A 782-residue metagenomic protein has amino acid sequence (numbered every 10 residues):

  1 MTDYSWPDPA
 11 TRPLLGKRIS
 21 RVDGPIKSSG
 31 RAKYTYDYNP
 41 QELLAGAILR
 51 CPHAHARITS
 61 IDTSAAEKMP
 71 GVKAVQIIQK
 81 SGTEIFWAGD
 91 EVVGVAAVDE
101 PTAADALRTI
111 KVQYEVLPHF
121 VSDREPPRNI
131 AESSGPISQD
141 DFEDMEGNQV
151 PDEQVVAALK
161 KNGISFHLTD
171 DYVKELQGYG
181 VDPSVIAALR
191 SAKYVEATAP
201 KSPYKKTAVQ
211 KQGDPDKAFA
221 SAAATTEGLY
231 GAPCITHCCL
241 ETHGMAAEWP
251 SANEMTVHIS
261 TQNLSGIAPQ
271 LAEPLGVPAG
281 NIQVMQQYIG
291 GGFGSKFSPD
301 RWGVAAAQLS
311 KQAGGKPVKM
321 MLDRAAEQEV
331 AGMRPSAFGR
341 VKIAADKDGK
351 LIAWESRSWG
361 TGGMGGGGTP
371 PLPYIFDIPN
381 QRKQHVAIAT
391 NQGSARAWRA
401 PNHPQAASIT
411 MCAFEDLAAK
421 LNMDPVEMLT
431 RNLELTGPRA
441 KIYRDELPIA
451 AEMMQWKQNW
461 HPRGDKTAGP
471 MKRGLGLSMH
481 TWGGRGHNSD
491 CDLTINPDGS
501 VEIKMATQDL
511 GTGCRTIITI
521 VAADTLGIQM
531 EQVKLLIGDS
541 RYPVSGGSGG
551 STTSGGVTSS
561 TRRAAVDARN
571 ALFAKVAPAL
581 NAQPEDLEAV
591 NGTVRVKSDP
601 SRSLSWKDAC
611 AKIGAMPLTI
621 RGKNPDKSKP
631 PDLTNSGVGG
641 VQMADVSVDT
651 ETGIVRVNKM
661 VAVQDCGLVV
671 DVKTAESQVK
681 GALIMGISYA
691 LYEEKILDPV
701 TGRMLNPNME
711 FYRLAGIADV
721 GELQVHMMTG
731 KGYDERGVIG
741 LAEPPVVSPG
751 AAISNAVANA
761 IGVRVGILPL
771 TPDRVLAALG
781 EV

Functional and structural regions predicted by a protein language model:
M1-G135, A157, E196-V663, V720-E722 (+3 more regions): Structural alpha/beta core scaffold segments of enzyme domains
T109, K673-S677: Short Gly/aromatic-enriched secondary-structure transition segments
G135-E196: General marker for long, soluble alpha-helical cores
Q328-V330, S677-S688: Structured ligand/cofactor/substrate-binding pocket environments in proteins
M471, E694-I739: Glycine-rich active-site loop/lid that clamps phosphate-bearing ligands
V648, S688, E694, G740-G766: C-terminal substrate/ligand-recognition segments
G667-D671: Cytochrome P450 core scaffold surrounding the K-helix E-X-X-R motif and the conserved "meander" helix-loop region
